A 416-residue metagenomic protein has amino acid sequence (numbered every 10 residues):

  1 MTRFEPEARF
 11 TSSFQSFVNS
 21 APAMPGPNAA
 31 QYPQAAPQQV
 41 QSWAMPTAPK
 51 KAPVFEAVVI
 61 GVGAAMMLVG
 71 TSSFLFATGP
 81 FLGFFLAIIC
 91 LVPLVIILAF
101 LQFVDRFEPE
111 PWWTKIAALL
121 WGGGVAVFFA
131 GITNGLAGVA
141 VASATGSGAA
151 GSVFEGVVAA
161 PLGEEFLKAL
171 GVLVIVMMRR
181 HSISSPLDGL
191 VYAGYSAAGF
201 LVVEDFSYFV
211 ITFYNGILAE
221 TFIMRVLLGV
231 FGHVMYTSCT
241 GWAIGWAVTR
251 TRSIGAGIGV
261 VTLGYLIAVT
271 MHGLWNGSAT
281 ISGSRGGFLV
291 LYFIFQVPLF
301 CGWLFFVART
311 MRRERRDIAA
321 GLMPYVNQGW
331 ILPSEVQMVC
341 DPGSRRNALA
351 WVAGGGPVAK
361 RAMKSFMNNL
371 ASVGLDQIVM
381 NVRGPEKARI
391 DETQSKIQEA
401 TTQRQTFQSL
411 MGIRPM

Functional and structural regions predicted by a protein language model:
M1-M416: Hydrophobic alpha-helical segments at protein termini of multi-pass membrane proteins
